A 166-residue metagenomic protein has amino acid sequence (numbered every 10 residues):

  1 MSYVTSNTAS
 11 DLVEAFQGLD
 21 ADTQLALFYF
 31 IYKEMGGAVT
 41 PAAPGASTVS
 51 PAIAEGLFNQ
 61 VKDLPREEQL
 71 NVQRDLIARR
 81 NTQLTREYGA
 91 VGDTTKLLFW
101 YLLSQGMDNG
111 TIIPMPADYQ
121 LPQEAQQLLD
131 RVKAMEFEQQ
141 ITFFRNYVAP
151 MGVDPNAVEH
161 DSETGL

Functional and structural regions predicted by a protein language model:
M1-L166: Short amphipathic alpha-helical interaction elements located at domain edges and within/adjacent to intrinsically
